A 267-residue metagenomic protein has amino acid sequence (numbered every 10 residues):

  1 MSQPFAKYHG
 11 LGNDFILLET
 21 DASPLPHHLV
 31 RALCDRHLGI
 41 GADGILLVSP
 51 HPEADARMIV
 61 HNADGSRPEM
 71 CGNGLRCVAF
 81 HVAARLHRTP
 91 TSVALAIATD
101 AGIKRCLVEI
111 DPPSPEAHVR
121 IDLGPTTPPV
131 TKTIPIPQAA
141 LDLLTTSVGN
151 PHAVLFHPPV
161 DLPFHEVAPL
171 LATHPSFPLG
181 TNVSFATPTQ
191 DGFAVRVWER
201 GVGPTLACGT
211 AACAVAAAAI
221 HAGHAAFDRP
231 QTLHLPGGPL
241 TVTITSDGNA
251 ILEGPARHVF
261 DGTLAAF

Functional and structural regions predicted by a protein language model:
M1-P115, V154-F267: A glycine-rich beta-to-alpha transition motif near the start of alpha/beta enzyme domains, typified by
S114-G124: Short, solvent-exposed secondary-structure boundary/capping segments
R120-D122, D142-T145, R196, E253: Active-site-proximal beta-strand elements of phosphoester/diester hydrolases
P125-T126, P239: Short, charged beta-turn/beta-strand-edge "cap" motif at the junction between a beta-strand and an adjacent loop
T127-T131, V259-D261: Short, charged/polar, Gly/Pro-enriched secondary-structure boundary elements
V130-K132, A139-L141, L170-A172: Glycine-rich, charged/polar anion/phosphate-binding loops that engage phosphate groups from diverse ligands
I134-D161: Internal active-site segments that recognize and position negatively charged phosphoryl groups and nucleotide moieties
